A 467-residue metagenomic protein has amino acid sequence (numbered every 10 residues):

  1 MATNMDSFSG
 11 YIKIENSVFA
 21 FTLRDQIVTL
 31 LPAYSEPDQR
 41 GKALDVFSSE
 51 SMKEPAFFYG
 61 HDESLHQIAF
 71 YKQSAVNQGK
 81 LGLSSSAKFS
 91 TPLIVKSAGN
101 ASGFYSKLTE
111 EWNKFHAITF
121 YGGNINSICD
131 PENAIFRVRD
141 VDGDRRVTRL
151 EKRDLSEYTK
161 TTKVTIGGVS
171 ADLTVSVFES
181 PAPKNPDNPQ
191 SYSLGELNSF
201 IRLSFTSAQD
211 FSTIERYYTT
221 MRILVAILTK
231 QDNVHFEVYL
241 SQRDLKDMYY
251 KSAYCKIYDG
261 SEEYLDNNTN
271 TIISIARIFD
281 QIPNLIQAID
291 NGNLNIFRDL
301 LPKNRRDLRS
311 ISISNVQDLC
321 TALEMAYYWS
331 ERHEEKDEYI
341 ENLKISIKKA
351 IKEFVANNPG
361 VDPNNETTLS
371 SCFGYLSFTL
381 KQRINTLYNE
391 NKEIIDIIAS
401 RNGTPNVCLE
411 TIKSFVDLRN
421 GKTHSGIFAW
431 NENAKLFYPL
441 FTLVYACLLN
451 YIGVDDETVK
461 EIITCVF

Functional and structural regions predicted by a protein language model:
M1-L228, D232: Long, contiguous, compositionally biased segments that the model treats as domain-scale units
T3, S7-G10, A33, F70 (+11 more regions): Intrinsically disordered, low-complexity N-terminal regions enriched in serine/proline/glycine with scattered basic
D6, D25, D38, D45 (+21 more regions): Acidic-enriched, low-complexity/disordered segments with a strong bias for Aspartate over Glutamate
K13, K42, K53, K72 (+22 more regions): Context-gated lysine
K72, K96, N100, K107 (+20 more regions): Serine/threonine-rich low-complexity intrinsically disordered regions
F211-L285: Internal, Lys/Arg-enriched amphipathic helical interaction segments that engage polyanionic partners
S261-F467: Amphipathic, oligomerization/interface secondary-structure segments
